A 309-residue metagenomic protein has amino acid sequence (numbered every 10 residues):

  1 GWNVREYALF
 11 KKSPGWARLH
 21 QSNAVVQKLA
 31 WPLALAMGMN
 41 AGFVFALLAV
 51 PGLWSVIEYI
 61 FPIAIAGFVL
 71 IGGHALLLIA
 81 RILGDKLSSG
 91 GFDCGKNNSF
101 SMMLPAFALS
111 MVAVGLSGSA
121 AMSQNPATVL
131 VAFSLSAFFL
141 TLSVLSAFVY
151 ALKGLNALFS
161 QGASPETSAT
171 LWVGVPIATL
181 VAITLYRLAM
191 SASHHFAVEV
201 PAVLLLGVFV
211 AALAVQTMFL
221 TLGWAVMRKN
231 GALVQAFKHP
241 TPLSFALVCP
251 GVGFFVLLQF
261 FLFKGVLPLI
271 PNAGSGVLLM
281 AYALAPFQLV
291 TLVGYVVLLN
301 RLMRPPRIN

Functional and structural regions predicted by a protein language model:
G1, I57-G73, L130-S143, P201-T217 (+1 more regions): Alpha-helical transmembrane segments
W2-V25, A46-E58, L78-S99, S117-L130 (+5 more regions): Juxtamembrane membrane-water interface segments of multi-pass membrane proteins, especially cytoplasmic-side
Q27-F43, G67-L77, F100-S117, A137-L152 (+3 more regions): Alpha-helical transmembrane segments of multi-pass integral membrane proteins
V210-Q216, P271-L292: Small-residue-rich transmembrane alpha-helices that serve as helix-helix interface/gating elements in multipass
G253-P268, A281: Active-site pocket scaffolds in enzymes
